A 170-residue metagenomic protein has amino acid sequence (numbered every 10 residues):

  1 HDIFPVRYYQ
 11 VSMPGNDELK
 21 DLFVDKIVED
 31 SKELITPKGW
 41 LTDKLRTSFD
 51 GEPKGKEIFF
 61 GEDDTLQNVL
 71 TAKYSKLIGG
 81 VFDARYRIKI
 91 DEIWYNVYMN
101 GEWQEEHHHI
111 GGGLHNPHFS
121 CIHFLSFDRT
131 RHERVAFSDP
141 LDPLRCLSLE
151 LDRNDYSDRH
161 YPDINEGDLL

Functional and structural regions predicted by a protein language model:
H1-D2, Y86, G112, D128: Sterically constrained small-residue positions within well-ordered secondary structures of folded domains
H1-R85, W103, R134: Non-heme Fe(II)/2-oxoglutarate
P5, K89, H115-P117: A short, structural micro-pattern
Y9, D91-I93, F119-C121: Hydrophobic residues positioned within well-ordered beta-strands of beta-sheet architectures
S12-P14, D91, Y98, S138: A structural detector for beta-sheet-dominated domains
L19-L22, L34, L41, L45 (+8 more regions): Generic detector of leucine side chains in alpha-helical contexts
D83-I93: A short coil-to-beta-strand element that immediately follows conserved catalytic motifs
N96-L170: Catalytic core of non-heme Fe(II) oxygenases with the double-stranded beta-helix
